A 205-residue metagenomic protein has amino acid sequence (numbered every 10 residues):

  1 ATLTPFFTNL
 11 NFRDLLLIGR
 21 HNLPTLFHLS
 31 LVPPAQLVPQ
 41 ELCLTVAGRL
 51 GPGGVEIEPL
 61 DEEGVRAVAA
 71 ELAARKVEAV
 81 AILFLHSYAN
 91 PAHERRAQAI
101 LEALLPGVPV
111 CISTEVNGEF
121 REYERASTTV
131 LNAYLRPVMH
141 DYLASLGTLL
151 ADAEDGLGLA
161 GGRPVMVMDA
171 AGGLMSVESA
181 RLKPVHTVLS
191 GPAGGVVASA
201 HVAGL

Functional and structural regions predicted by a protein language model:
A1-L205: N-terminally biased helix-coil "hinge/interface" segments that flank
